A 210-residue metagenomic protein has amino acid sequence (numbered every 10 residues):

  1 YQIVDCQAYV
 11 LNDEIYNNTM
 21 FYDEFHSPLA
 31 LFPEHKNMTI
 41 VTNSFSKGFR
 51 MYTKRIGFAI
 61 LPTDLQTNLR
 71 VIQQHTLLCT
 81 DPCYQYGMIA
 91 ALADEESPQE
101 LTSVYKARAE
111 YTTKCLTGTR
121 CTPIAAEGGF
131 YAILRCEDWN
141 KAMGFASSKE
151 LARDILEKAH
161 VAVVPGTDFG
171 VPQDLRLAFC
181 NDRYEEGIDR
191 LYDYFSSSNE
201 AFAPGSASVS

Functional and structural regions predicted by a protein language model:
Y1-S210: PLP-dependent class I/II
